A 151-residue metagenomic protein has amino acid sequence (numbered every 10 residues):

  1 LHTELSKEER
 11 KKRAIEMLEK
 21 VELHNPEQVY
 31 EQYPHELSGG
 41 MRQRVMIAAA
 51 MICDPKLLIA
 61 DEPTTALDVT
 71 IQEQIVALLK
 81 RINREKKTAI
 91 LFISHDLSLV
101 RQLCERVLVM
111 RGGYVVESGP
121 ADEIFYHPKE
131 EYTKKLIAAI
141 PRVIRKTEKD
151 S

Functional and structural regions predicted by a protein language model:
E8-Q28, I137-A138: Conserved ABC ATPase "signature" region
Q32-L37, M41: Conserved ABC ATPase signature
I52-K56: A short, proline-enriched helix->beta-strand linker immediately N-terminal to the Walker B motif in ABC-type P-loop
E73-K86, S98: Helical segment within the ABC ATPase nucleotide-binding domain
V100-Q102: A short, surface-exposed alpha-helical micro-motif characterized by mixed small hydrophobic and charged/polar residues
S118-G119, H127: ABC ATPase "signature
